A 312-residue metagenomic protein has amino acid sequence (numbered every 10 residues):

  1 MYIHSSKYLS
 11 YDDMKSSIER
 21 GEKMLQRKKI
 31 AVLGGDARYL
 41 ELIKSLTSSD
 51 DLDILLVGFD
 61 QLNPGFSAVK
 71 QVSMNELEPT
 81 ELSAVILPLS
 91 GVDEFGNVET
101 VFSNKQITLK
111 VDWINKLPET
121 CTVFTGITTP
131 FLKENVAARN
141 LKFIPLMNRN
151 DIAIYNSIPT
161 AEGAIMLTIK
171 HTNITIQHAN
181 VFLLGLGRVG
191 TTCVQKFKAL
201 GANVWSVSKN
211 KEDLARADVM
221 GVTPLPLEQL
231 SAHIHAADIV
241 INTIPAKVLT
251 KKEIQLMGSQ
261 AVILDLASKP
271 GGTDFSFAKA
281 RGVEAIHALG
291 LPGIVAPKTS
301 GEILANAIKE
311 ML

Functional and structural regions predicted by a protein language model:
Y11-K23: Short, Lys/Arg-enriched N-terminal segments with co-localized hydrophobic residues within the first ~10-30 amino acids
L25, A84-H178, A307: Glycine/serine-rich phosphate-binding loop and adjoining beta1-alpha1 elements at the start of nucleotide-handling
I30-L40, Q177-F197: Glycine-rich adenosine-cofactor-binding loop
D36, G58-D60, T129, K209-N210 (+1 more regions): Residues in the short beta-alpha loop(s) of Rossmann-like NAD(P)-binding domains
D51-F66, A202-M220: NAD(P)-binding Rossmann-fold cofactor-contacting core
K70-E76, P224-E228: Short acidic-hydrophobic, aromatic-tinged amphipathic segments that line or gate anion-handling sites
S90, T108-K116, M220-G293: Rossmann-like adenosine-cofactor binding region
I127-F143, A267-V295, T299-I308: Rossmann-fold NAD(P)-binding glycine/threonine-rich loop
